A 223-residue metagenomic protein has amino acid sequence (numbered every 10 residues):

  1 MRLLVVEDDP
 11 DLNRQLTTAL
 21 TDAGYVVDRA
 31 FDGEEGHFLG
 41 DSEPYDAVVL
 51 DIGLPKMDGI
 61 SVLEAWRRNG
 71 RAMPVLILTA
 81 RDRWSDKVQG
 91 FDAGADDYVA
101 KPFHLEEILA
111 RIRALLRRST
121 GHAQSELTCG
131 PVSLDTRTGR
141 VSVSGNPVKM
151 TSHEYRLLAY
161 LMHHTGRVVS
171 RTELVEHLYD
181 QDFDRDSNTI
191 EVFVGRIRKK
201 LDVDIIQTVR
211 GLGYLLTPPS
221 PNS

Functional and structural regions predicted by a protein language model:
M1-H122: N-terminal/domain-start alpha-helical segments
R2, V26, P74, Q124-E126 (+3 more regions): Residues at or immediately flanking beta-strands
E35, D58, Q89, R137-T138 (+2 more regions): Residue-level recognition of short loop/turn positions
D96, L212-G213: Short acidic-rich active-site patches of cyclic nucleotide enzymes
S119-T138: CheY-like receiver
T138-I205, R210-L212, P218: Positively charged, aromatic-enriched patches within helix-turn-helix-type DNA-binding elements, predominantly
N222-S223: C-terminal end segment of the histidine kinase catalytic
